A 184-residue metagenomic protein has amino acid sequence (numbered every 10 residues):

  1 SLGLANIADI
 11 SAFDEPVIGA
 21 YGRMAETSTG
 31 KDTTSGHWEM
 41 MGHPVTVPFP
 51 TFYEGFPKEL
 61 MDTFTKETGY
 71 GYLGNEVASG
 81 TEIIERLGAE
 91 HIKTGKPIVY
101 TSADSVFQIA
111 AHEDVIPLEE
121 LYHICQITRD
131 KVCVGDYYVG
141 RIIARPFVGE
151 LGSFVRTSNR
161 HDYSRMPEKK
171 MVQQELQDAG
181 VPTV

Functional and structural regions predicted by a protein language model:
S1-H112, I116-E119, R145, S153: Active-site nucleophile/metal-coordination loop of metallo-enzymes that catalyze phosphate/sulfate and related
E120-T183: Extended, H/D-rich, highly charged conserved domains that either
